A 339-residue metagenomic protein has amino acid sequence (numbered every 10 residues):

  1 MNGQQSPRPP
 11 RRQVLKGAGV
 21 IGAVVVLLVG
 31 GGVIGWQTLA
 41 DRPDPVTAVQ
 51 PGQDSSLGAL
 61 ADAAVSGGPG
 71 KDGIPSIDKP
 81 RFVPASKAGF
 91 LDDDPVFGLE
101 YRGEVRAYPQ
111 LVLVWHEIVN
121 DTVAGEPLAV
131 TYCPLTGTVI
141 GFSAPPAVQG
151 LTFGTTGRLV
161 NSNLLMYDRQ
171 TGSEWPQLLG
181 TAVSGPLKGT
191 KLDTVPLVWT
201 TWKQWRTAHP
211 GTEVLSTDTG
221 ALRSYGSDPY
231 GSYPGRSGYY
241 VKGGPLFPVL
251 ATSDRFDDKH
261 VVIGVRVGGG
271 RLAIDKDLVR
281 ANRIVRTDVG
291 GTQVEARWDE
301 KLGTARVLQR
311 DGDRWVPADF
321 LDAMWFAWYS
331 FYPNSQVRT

Functional and structural regions predicted by a protein language model:
M1-P9, G22-V29: N-terminal secretory signal peptides
R11-L15: N-terminal export leaders
G17-I21, G30-T339: Mid-to-C-terminal functional-domain signal that highlights helix-capping/loop sites within ligand-binding modules
